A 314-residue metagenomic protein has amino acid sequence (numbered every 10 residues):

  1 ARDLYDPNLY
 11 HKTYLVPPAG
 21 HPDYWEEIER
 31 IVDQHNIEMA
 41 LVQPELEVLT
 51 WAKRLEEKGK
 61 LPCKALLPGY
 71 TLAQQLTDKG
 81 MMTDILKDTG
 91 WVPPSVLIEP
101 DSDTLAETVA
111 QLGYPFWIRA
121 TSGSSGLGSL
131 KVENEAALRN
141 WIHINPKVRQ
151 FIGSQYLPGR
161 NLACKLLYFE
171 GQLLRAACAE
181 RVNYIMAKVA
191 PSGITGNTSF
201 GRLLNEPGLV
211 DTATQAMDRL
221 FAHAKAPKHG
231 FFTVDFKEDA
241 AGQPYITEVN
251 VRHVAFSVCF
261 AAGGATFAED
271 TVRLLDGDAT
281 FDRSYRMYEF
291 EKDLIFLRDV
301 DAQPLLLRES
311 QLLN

Functional and structural regions predicted by a protein language model:
A1-L67, D103-A106: ATP-binding N-terminal substructure of ATP-dependent carboxylate-amine bond-forming enzymes
T13-G20, V96-P100, L130-E133: Short acidic-hydrophobic, aromatic-tinged amphipathic segments that line or gate anion-handling sites
I31-I37, Q111-L112, P146-K147: Glycine-rich phosphate-binding loop signature in dinucleotide/nucleotide-binding domains
H35, P207-N314: ATP-dependent carboxylate activation and anion-phosphoryl transfer catalytic cores that bind Mg-ATP to form
G59-G128: A conserved helix-loop-beta module that forms one wall/lid of the active-site cleft in ATP-utilizing catalytic domains
V92-P94, P115-W117, L127-R160, M217-A224: Conserved ATP-binding module of the ATP-grasp superfamily
Q155-N161, K165-A222, N250-L275: ATP-dependent carboxylate/phosphate-activation module, predominantly the ATP-grasp catalytic core and closely related
